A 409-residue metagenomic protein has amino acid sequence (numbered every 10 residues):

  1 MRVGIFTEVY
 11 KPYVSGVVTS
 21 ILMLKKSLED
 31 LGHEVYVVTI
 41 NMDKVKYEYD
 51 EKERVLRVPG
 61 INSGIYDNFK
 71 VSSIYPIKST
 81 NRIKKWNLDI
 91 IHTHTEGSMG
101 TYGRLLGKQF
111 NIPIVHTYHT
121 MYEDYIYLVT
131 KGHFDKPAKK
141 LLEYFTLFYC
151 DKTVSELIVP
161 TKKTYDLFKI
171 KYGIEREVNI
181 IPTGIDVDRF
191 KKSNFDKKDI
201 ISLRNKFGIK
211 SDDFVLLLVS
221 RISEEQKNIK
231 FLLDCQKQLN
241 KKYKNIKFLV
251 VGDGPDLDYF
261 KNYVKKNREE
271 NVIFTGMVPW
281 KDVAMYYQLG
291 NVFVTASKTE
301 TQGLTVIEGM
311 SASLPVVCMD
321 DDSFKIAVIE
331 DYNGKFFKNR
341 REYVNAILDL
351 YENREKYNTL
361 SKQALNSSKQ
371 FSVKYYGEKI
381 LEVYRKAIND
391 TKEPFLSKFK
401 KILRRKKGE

Functional and structural regions predicted by a protein language model:
M1-R57, I83, I402-E409: N-terminal subdomain of nucleotide-sugar transferases
N41, K163, G184: Carbohydrate-associated surface elements
I83, M277-V278, M285-G290: Short alpha-helical donor nucleotide-sugar binding micro-motif in glycosyltransferases
K210-K227, L233-Q236: Conserved donor-binding/catalytic core segment of Leloir-type glycosyltransferases
D258-K281: Nucleotide-activated donor-binding/catalytic signature segment of Leloir-type glycosyltransferases, i.e., the conserved
K298: Aromatic "clamp/platform" in nucleotide-sugar-dependent glycosyltransferases that forms part of the donor/acceptor
P315-C318: Short hydrophobic beta-strand element within catalytic cores of glycosyltransferases and related nucleotide-activated
E330-R341, D349-R354: Conserved acidic donor-binding segment of nucleotide-sugar-dependent glycosyltransferases
